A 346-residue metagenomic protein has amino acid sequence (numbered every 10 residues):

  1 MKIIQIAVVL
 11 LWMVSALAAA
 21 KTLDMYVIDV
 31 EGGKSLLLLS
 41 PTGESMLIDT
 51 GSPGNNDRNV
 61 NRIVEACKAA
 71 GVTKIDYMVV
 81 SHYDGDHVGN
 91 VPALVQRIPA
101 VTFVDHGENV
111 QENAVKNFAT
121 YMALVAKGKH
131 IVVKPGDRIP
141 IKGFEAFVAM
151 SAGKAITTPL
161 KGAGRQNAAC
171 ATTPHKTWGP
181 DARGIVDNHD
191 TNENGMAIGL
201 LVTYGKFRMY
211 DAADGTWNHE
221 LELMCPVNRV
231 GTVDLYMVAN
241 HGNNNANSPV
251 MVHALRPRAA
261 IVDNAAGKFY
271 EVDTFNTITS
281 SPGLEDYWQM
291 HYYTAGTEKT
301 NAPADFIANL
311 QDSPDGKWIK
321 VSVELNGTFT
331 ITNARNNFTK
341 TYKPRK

Functional and structural regions predicted by a protein language model:
K2, A19-K346: Non-globular, low-confidence helical/coil segments that flank catalytic cores
Q5-A16: Bacterial N-terminal signal peptides
